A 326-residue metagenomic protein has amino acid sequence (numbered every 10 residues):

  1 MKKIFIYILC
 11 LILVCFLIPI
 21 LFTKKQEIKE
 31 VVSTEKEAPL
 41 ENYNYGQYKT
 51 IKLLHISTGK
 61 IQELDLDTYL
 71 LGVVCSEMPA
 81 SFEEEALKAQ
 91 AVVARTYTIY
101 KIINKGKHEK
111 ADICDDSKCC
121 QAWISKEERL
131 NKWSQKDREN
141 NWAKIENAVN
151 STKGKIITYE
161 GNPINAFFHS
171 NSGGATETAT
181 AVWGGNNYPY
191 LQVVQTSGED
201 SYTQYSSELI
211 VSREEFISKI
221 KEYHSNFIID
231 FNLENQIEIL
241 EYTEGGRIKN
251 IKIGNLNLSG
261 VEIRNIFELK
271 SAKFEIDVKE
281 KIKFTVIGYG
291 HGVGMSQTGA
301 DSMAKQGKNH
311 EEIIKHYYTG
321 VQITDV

Functional and structural regions predicted by a protein language model:
M1-L13: N-terminal Sec-pathway targeting helices
L13-T23: Hydrophobic alpha-helical membrane-insertion segments, chiefly the h-region of N-terminal signal peptides
T23-E63: N-terminal, intrinsically disordered, polar/charged segments of Gram-positive cell-envelope systems that serve as
I61-L64, S81-V92, I210-E214, G290-G294 (+1 more regions): Soluble non-cytosolic domains of exported or imported proteins
L64-E83, V193-Q204: Acidic/histidine-rich, surface-exposed loop or edge segments in extracytoplasmic proteins
C75-P79, V92-N104, G154, K221 (+3 more regions): Sec-exported extracytoplasmic/periplasmic mature domains
Y100, N104-I282: Extended substrate/cofactor- or partner-recognition/assembly subdomains adjacent to catalytic sites in enzymes
S259-V326: C-terminal soluble interaction/assembly domains
